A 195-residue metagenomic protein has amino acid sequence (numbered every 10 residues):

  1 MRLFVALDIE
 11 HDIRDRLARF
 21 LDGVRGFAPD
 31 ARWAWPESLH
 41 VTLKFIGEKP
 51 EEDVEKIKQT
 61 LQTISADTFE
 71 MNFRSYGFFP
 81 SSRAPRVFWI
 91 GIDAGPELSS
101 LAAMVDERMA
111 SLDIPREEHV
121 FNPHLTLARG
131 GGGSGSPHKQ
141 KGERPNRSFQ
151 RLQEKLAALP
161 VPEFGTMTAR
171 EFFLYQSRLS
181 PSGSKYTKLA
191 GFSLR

Functional and structural regions predicted by a protein language model:
M1-R195: Histidine-dependent nucleotide/RNA phosphoesterase domain, centered on the 2H-phosphoesterase fold with its duplicated
